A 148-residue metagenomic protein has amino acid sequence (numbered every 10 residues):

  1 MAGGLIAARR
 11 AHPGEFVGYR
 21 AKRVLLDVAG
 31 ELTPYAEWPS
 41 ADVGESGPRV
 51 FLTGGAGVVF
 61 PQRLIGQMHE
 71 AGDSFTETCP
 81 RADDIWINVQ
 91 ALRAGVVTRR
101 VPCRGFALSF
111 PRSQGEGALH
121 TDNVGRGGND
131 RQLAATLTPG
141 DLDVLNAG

Functional and structural regions predicted by a protein language model:
A2-G72: Conserved catalytic core of nucleotide-sugar-dependent glycosyltransferases
Q67, S74-G148: C-terminal catalytic/acceptor-binding lobe
